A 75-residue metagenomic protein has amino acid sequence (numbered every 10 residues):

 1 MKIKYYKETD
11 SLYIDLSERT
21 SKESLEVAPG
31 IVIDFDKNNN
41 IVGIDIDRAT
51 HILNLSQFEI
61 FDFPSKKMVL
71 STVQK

Functional and structural regions predicted by a protein language model:
K7, F35-D36: Short, acidic, Ser/Thr-enriched surface-loop or helix-capping motifs
L16-T20: Short, basic/aromatic recognition patches
E23-V27: Short loop/turn motifs at secondary-structure junctions and domain boundaries
I46-K75: C-terminal structural segments of small proteins and small subunits
